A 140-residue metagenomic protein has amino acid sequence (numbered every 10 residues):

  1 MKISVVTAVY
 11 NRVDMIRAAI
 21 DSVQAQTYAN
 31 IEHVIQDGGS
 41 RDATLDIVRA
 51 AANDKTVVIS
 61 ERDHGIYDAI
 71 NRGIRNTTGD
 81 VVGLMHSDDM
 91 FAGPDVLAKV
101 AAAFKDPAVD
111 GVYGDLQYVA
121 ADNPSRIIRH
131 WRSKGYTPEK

Functional and structural regions predicted by a protein language model:
V5, G114, A120, I128-K140: Conserved nucleotide-sugar donor-binding catalytic segment
D14-R17, D42-A50: Acidic helix N-cap motif at the loop->helix transition within catalytic regions of sugar-transfer enzymes
D21-N30: Short, acidic, metal-binding catalytic loop of nucleotide-sugar glycosyltransferases
A29, D37-D46, H86: A conserved acidic beta->alpha catalytic loop
S60-T77: Glycine-rich, basic loop-to-helix element that forms the pyrophosphate-binding segment of sugar-nucleotide handling
V82: Short aromatic/hydrophobic "clamp" motif used to bind/position activated sugar donors
S87-M90, D115: The conserved acidic donor/metal-binding loop of glycosyltransferases
P94-I127: Conserved donor NDP-sugar-binding/catalytic core segment of glycosyltransferases
